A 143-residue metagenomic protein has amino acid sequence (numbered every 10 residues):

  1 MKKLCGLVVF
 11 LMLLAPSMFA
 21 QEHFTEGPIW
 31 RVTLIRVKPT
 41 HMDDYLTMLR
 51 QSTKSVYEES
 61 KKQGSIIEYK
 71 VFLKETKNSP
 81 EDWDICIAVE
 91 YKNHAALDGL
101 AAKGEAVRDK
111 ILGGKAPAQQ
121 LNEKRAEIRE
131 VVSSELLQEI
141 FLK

Functional and structural regions predicted by a protein language model:
L4-L14: Sec-dependent N-terminal signal peptides
P16-A20: Sec/Tat signal peptide C-region and signal peptidase I cleavage site
Q21, T76, D98, E135-K143: A beta-strand edge to alpha-helix "cap/lid" segment located at domain peripheries
Q21-D44: Immediate post-signal-peptide N-terminus of mature secreted/exported proteins
R36-T47, Q51, Y91, D98: Soluble non-cytosolic domains of exported or imported proteins
S55, E59-I67, D82, A88-E135: An amphipathic, aromatic/His-enriched active-site/gating alpha helix that lines ligand/cofactor pockets
F72-K74: Alpha-helical scaffolding within the catalytic cores of extracellular/periplasmic polymer-degrading hydrolases
